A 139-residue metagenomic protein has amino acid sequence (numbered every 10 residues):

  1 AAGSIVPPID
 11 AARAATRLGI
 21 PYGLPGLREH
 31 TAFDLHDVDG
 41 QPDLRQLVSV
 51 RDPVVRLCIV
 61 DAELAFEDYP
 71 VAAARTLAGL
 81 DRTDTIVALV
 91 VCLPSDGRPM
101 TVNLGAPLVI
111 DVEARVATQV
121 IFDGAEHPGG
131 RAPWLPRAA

Functional and structural regions predicted by a protein language model:
A1-D68, T83-A139: Long, compositionally biased stretches
Y69-T76: Short beta-strand-centered segments at strand-helix junctions
